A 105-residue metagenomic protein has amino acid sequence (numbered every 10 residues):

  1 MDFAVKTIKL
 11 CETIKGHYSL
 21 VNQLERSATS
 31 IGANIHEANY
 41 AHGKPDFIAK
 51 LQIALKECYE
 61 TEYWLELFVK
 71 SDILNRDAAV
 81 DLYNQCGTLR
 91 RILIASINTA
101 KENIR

Functional and structural regions predicted by a protein language model:
M1-R105: Amphipathic alpha-helical assembly/interaction segments
